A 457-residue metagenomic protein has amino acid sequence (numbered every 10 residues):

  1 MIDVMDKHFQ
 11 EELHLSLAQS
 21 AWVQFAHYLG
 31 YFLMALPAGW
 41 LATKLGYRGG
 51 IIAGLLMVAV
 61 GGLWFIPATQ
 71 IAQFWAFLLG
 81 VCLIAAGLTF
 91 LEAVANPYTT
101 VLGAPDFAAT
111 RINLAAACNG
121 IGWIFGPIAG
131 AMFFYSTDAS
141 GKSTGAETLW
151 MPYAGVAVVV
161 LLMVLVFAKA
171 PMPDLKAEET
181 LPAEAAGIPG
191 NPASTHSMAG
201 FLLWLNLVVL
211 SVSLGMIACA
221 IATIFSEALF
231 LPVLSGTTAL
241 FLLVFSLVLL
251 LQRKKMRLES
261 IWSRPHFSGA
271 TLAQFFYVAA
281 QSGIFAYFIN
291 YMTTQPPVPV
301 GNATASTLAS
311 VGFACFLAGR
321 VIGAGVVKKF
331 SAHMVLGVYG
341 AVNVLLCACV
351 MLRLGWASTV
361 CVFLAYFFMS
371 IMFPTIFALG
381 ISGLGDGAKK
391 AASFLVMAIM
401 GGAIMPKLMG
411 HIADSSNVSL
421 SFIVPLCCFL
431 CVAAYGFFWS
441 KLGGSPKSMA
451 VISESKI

Functional and structural regions predicted by a protein language model:
I2-D3, L202-S235, S260-S310: Extracytoplasmic gate region of multi-pass secondary transporters
W22-W40, S310-I322, G401: Central cavity-lining transmembrane alpha-helices of secondary-active solute carriers, predominantly the Major
L33-W75: Conserved MFS/SLC helix-loop-helix module at the cytosolic interface between two early adjacent transmembrane helices
L33-Y47, G319-A332, A413: Helix-to-loop junctions at the C-terminal end of transmembrane segments in multipass secondary transporters
L56-I71, A341-L354, F437: C-terminal ends and interior cores of transmembrane alpha-helices in multi-pass membrane transporters/permeases
F90-A104, F288, S370-G385: Intracellular juxtamembrane helix-capping segments at the cytosolic ends of symmetry-related transmembrane helices
F107-Y135, S393-M405: Glycine-rich segments within core transmembrane alpha-helices of 12-TM secondary carriers
G130-Y135, A157-G190, A199-F225, T237-R253 (+1 more regions): C-terminal membrane-cytosol helix-exit motif in multi-pass small-molecule transporters
